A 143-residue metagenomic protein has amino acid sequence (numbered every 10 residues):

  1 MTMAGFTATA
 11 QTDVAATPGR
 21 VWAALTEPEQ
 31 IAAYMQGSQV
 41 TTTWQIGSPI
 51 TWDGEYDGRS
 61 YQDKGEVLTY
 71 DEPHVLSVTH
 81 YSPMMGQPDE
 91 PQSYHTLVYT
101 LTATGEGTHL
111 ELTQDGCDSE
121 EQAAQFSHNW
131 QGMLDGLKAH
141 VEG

Functional and structural regions predicted by a protein language model:
M1-Q39: Hydrophobic ligand-binding cavity/cleft-lining segments
T2-F6, D57-Y61, D89-S93, H128-N129: A generic structural micro-feature
T9-A10, E29-Q62, P73: Short beta-edge strand/loop motif at the mouth of beta-sheet-based domains
V14-A16, M84, G116-D118: Beta-strand elements of well-folded, non-transmembrane domains
V21-W22, I31, I50, V67 (+4 more regions): Hydrophobic pocket/interface hotspot
T26-E27, E72, E142-G143: Residues at helix-coil transition
V40-T43, R59-G105, H109, D115: Hydrophobic-ligand binding "helix-grip"
H109, D115-G143: A conserved amphipathic terminal alpha-helix motif
